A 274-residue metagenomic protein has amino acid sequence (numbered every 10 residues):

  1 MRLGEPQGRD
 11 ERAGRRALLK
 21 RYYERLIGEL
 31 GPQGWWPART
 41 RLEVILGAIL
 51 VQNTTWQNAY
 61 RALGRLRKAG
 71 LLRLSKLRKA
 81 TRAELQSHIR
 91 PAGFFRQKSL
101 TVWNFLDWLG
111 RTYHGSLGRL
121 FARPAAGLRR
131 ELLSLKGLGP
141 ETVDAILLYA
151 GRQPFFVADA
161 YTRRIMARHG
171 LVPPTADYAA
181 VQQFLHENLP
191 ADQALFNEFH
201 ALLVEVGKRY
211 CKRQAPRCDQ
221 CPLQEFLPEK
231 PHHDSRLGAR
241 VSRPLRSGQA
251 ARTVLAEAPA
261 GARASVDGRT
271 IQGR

Functional and structural regions predicted by a protein language model:
R2-L3, R12-L237, R243-S247, R252-A258 (+1 more regions): Catalytic cores of DNA base-excision repair glycosylases
P6: Cationic, low-complexity basic patches in intrinsically disordered or flexible, solvent-exposed regions
